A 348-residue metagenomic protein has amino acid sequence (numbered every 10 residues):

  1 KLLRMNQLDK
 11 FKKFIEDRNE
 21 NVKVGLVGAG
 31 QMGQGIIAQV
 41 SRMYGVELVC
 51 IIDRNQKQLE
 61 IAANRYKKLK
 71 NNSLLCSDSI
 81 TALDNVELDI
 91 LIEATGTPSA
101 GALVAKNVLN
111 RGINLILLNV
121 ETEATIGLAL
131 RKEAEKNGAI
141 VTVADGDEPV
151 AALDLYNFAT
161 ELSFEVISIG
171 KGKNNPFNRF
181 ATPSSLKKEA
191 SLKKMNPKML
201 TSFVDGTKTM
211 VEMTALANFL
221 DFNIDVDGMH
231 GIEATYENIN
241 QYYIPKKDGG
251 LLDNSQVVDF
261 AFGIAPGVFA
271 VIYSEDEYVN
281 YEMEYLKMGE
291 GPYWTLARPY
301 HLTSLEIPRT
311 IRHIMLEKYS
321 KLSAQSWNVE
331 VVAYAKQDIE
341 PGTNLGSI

Functional and structural regions predicted by a protein language model:
L3-I15, K188-I348: C-terminal catalytic/substrate-binding lobe primarily of soluble NAD(P)-dependent oxidoreductases
L3-R65: N-terminal Rossmann-like dinucleotide-binding module
N55-V86: Conserved N-terminal Rossmann-fold NAD(P) cofactor-binding segment
K57-L59, T122-G127, R131, E148-A152 (+2 more regions): Short gly/pro/ser/thr-enriched loop/turn and capping motifs at secondary-structure boundaries
S77-T81, V86-V108, E121-A124: Beta-loop-alpha module in the N-terminal Rossmann-like domain of NAD(P)-dependent dehydrogenases, especially those
A100-N107, N119-A139, A144-D147: Rossmann-fold NAD(P)-binding glycine/threonine-rich loop
N114-I116: A short hydrophobic/small-residue beta-strand
A134-E135, T142-K208: Rossmann-like NAD(P)H-binding beta-loop-alpha module
